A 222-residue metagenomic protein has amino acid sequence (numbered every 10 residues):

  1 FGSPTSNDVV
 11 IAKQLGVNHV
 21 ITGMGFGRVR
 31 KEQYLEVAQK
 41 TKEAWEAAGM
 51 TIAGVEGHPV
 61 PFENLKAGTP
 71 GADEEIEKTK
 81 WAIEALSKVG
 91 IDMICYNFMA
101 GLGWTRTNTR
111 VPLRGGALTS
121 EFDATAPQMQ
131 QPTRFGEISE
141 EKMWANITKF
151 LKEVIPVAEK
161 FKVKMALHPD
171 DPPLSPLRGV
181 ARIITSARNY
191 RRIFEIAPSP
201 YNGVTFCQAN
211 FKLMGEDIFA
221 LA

Functional and structural regions predicted by a protein language model:
F1, N18-T22, I52-G57, I94-Y96 (+2 more regions): Hydrophobic faces of well-ordered beta-strands that scaffold small-molecule active sites in alpha/beta enzyme cores
G2-Q14, Y34-V37, T41, E74-A85 (+1 more regions): Short, acidic/polar
A12, V20, W45, L86 (+2 more regions): Conserved, mostly hydrophobic/aromatic
A12-Q14, G68, N108-V111, V180-R182 (+1 more regions): Short, glycine/charged-enriched secondary-structure capping and boundary segments
L15-G16, A48: Short, structured coil segments at secondary-structure junctions
G23-T148, K152, E159-K160, N210: Structural motif corresponding to the early beta-alpha repeats
Q130-A222: Acidic/histidine-rich catalytic cores of soluble enzymes
